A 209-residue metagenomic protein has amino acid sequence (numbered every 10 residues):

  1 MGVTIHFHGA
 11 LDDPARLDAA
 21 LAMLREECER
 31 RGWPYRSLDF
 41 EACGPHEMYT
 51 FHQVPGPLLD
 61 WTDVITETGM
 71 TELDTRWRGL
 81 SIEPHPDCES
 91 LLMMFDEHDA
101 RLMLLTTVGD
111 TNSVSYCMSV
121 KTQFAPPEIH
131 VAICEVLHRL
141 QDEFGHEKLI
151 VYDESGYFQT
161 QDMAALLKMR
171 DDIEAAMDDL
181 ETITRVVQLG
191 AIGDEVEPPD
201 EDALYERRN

Functional and structural regions predicted by a protein language model:
M1-N209: Acidic (Asp/Glu-rich) sequence patches and key acidic residues that form negatively charged surfaces used
